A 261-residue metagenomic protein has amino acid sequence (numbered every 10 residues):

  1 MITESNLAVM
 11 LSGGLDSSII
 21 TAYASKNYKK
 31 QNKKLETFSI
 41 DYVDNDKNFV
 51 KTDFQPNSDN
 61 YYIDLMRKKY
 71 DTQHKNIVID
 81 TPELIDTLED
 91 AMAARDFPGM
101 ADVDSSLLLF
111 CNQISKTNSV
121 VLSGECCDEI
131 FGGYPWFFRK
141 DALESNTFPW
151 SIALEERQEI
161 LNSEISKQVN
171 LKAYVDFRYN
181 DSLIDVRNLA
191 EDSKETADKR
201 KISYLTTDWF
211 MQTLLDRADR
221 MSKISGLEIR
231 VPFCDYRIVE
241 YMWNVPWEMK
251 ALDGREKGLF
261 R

Functional and structural regions predicted by a protein language model:
M1-E191, A197-I202, A218-R261: ATP-dependent adenylate-handling active sites, centered on carboxylate activation for C-N bond formation
C111, T206-L215: Core structural elements
